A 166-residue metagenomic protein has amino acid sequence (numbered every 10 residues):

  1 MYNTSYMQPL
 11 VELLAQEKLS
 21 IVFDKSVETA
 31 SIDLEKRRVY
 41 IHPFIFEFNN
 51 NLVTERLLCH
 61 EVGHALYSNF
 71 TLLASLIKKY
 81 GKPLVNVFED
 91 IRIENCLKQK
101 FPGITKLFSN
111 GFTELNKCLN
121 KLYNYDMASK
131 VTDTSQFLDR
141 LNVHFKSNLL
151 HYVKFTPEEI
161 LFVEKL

Functional and structural regions predicted by a protein language model:
M1-L166: Short, functionally important secondary-structure microenvironments
